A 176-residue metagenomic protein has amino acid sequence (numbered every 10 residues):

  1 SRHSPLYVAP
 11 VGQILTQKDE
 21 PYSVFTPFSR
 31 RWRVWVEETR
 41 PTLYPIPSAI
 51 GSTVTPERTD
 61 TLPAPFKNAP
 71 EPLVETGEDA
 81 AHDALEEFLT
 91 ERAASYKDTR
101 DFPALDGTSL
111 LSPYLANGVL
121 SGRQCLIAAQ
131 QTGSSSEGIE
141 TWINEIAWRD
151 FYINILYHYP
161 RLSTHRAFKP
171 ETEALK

Functional and structural regions predicted by a protein language model:
S1-R31: Active-site neighborhoods of enzyme catalytic cores
D19-T172: Glycine/tryptophan-enriched, flexible segments
A174-K176: Short, intrinsically disordered, charge-balanced linker/junction segments flanking boundaries in proteins
